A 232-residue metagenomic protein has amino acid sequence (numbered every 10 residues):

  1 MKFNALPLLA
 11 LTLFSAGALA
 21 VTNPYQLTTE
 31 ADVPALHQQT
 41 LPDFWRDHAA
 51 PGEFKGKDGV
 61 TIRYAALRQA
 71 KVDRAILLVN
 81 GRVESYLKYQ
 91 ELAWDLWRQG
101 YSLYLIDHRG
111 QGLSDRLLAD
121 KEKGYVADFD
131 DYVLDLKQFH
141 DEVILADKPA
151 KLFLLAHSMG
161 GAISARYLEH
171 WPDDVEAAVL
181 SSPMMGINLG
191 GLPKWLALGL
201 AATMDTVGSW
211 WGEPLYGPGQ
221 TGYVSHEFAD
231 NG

Functional and structural regions predicted by a protein language model:
S15-G17: N-terminal signal peptide c-region/cleavage motif recognized by signal peptidases
L19-K55, R63-L67: An N-terminal hydrophobic leader/cap segment in hydrolases
R68-A75: Proline/glycine-enriched tight loop/beta-turn segments at coil->beta junctions that connect or precede beta-strands
G81-E84: Active-site glycine-rich loops that stabilize anionic/oxyanionic intermediates across multiple enzyme folds
A93-A119: Conserved alpha/beta-hydrolase
G124-I144: Alpha/beta-hydrolase active-site loop
D147-S158: Alpha/beta-hydrolase fold nucleophile elbow
I163-G232: Alpha/beta-hydrolase-fold enzymes
